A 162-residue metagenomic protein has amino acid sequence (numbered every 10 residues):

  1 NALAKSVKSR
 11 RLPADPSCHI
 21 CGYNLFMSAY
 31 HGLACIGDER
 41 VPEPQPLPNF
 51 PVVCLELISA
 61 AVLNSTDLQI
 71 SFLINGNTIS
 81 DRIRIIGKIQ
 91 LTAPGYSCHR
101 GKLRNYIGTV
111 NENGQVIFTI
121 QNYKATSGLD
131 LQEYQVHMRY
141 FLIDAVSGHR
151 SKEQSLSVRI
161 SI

Functional and structural regions predicted by a protein language model:
N1-E56: Long, polar/Ser/Thr-enriched low-complexity segments that form simple helices or flexible linkers at protein ends
S59-T66: Short, solvent-exposed loop/linker segments at the N-terminal edge of repeated beta-sheet extracellular domains
D67-I79: Conserved aromatic anchor
F72-I74, Q121, Q135: Hydrophobic alpha-helical bundles in membrane proteins
R84-L131: Recognizes extended acidic, P/S/T-rich segments that occur within or adjacent to Ig-like beta-sandwich modules
Y123-E153: Beta-strand-rich modules
S155-S157: Terminal edge beta-strands and adjacent linker/stalk segments of extracellular immunoglobulin-superfamily beta-sandwich
R159-I162: Extracellular interdomain linker/stem segments of modular secreted and single-pass surface proteins
